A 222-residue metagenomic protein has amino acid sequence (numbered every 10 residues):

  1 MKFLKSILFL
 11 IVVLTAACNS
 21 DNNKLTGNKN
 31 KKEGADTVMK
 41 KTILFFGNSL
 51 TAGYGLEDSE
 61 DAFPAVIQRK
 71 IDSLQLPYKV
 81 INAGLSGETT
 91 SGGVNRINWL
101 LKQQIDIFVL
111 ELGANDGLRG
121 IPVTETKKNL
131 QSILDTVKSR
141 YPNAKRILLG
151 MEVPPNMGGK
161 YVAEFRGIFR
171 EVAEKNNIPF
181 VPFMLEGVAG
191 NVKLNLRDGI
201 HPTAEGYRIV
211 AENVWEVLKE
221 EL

Functional and structural regions predicted by a protein language model:
K2-F9: Sec-dependent signal peptide recognition, specifically the positively charged N-region followed immediately by
V12, D61, A65, S91 (+1 more regions): Alpha-helical membrane and juxtamembrane elements of multi-pass inner-membrane transport and channel proteins
L14-A17: C-terminal motif of bacterial Sec signal peptides marking the signal peptidase cleavage site
S20: Short, conserved catalytic or interaction motifs in soluble domains
N23-S86, R96-Q104: Serine-esterase "nucleophile elbow" of acetyl-processing enzymes
L50-E57, G84-E88, N115-G117, E152-G158: Short histidine/acidic/glycine/proline-rich micro-motifs that form metal- and phosphate-coordinating active-site loops
R69, V94-L222: Alpha-helical cap/lid subdomain in secreted, periplasmic, or secretory-pathway luminal O-acyl-processing enzymes
